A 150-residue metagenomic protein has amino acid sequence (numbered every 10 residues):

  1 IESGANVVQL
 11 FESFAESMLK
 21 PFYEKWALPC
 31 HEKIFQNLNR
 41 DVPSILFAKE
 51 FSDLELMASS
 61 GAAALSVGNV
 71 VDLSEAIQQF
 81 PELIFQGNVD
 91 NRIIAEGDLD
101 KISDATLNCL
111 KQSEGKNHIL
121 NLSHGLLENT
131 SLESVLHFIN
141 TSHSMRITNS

Functional and structural regions predicted by a protein language model:
I1-S150: Active-site loop segments of alpha/beta catalytic cores
